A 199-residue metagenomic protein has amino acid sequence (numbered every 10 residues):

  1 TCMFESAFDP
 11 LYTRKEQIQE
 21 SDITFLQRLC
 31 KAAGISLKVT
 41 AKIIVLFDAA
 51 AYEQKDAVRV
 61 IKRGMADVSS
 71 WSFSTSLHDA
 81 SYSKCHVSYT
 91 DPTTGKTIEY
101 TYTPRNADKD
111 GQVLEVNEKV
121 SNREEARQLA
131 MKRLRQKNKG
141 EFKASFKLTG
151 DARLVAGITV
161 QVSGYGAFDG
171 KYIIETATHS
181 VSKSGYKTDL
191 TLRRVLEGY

Functional and structural regions predicted by a protein language model:
T1-A66: Charged- and aromatic-enriched interaction segments used to assemble and dock large macromolecular complexes
V68-Y199: An acidic/polar, Gly/Ser/Thr-rich interaction patch typically located in mid-to-C-terminal regions of proteins
